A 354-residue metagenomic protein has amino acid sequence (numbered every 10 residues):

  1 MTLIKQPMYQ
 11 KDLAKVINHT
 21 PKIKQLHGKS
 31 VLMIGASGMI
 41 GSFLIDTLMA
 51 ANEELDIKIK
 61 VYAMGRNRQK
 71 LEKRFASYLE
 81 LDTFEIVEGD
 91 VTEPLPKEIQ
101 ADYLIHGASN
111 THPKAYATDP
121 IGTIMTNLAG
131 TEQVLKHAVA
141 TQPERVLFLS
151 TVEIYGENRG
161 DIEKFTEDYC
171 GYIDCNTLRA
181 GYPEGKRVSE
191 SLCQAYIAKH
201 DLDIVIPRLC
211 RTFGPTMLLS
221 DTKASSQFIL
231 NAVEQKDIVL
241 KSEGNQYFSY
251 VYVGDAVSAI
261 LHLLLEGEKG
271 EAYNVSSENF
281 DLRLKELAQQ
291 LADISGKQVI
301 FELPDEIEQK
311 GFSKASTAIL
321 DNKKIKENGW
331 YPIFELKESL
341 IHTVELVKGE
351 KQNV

Functional and structural regions predicted by a protein language model:
M1-Y103: N-terminal Rossmann/SDR dinucleotide-binding element
E88-T126: NAD(P)H-binding glycine-rich loop region in Rossmannoid oxidoreductase-like domains and their noncatalytic homologs
E132-A180: Conserved Rossmann-fold NAD(P)-dependent oxidoreductase catalytic core, especially the SDR/UDP-sugar
T151, R187-P215: Conserved beta-loop-beta element that borders a ligand/cofactor-binding pocket
I154-G156, A180-G181, V205-K223: Flexible, glycine-rich beta-alpha linker
R159, R187, F213-Q227, K236 (+4 more regions): Glycine/proline-rich active-site loop of Rossmann-fold NAD(P)-dependent oxidoreductases
V253, K285-E286, E308-P332: Conserved C-terminal active-site "lid" loop/helix of NAD(P)H-dependent oxidoreductases that clamps the redox cofactor
E266-Q309: Mid/C-terminal beta-alpha module of Rossmann-like enzyme folds, strongest in SDR-family dehydrogenases/epimerases
